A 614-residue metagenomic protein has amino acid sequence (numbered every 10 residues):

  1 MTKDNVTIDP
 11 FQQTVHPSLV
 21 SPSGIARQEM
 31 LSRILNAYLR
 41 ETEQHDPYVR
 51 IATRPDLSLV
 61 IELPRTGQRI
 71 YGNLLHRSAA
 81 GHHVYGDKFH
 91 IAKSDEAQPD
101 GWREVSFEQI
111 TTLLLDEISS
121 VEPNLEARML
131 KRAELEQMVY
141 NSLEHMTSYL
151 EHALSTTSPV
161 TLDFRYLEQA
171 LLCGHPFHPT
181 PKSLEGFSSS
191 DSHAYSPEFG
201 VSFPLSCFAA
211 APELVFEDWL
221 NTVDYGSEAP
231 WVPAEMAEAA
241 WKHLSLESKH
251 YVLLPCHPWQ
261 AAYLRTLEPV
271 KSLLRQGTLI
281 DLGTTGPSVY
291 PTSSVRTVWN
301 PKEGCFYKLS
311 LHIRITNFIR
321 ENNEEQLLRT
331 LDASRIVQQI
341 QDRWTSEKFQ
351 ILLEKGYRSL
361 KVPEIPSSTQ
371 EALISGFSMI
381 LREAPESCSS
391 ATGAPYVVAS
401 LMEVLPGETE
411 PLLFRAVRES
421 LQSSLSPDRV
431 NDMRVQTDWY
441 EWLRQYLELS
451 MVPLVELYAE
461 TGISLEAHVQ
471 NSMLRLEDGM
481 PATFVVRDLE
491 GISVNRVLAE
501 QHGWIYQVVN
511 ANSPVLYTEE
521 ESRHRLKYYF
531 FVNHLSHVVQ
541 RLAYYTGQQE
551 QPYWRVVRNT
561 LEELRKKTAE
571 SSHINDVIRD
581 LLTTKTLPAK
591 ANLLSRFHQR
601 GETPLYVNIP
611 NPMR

Functional and structural regions predicted by a protein language model:
T2-L449, E477-R614: Nucleotide/phosphate-binding site architecture used for ATP/NTP-dependent chemistry
M451-P453: Ordered core of a single globular domain
E456-T461: Protein kinase catalytic-loop region centered on the HRD/HxD motif
G462-R475: A short glycine-rich, hydrophobically flanked beta-strand micro-motif that places a catalytic Asp/Glu for divalent metal
